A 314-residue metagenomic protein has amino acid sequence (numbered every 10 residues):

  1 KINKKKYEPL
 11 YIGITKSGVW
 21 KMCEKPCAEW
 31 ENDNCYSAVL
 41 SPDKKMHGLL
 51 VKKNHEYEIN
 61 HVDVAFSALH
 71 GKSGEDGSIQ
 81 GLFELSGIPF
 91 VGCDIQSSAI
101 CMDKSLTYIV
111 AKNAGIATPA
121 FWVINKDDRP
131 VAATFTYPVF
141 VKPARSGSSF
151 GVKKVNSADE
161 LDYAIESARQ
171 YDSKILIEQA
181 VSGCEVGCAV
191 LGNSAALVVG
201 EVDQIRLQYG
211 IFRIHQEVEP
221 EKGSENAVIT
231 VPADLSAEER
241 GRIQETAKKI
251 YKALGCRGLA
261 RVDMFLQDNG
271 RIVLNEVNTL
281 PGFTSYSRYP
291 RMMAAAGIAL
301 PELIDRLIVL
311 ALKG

Functional and structural regions predicted by a protein language model:
K1-Q96, I100-M102, L106, N113 (+2 more regions): ATP-binding N-terminal substructure of ATP-dependent carboxylate-amine bond-forming enzymes
P9, P89-F90, T118, V139 (+2 more regions): Hydrophobic beta-strand scaffold residues
V51, H55-I59, S98-C184, G241-Q244: Active-site nucleotide/adenylate-binding loops and adjacent lid/helix of ATP-dependent enzymes
H70-G71, S149, L207-G210, N278-R291: Glycine-rich phosphate/pyrophosphate-binding beta-alpha loops
G81-F90, D159-D162, A296-I298: A glycine- and small-aliphatic-rich helix-loop capping segment at beta-alpha/alpha-beta transitions that lines
N156-E245, L266-V273: Phosphate-binding site of ATP-dependent enzymes
D234-G314: ATP-dependent carboxylate activation and anion-phosphoryl transfer catalytic cores that bind Mg-ATP to form
